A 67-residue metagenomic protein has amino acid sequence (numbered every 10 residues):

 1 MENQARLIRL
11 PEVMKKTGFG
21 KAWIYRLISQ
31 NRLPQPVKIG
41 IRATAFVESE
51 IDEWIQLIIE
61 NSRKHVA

Functional and structural regions predicted by a protein language model:
M1-W23, E50-E60: Polyanion-binding surface elements
T17-A45: Major-groove DNA-recognition helix of helix-turn-helix-type DNA-binding domains
V47-S49, H65: Extended, folded domain segments that form the structural surfaces/walls around functional sites
E60-A67: C-terminal secondary-structure termini that scaffold catalytic or DNA-interacting sites
